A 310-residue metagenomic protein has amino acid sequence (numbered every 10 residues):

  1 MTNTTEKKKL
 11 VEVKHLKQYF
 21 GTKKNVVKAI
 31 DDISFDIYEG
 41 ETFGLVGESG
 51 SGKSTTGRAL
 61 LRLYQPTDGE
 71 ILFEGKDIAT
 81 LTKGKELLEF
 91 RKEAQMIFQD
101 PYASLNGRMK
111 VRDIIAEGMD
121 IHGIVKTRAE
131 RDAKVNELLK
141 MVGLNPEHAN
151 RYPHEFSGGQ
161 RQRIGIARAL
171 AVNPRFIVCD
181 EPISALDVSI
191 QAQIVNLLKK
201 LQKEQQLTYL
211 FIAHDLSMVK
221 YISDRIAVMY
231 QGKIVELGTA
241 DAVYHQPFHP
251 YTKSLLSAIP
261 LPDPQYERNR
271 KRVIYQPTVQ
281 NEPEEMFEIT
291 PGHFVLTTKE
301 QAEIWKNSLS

Functional and structural regions predicted by a protein language model:
N3-K9, L87, A240-S310: Charged, flexible cofactor/metal-binding loops and thiol motifs
K23-K24, I78-Q95, I121, R128 (+1 more regions): ABC ATPase NBD coupling module
G69-T80: Conserved ABC transporter NBD signature motif
D77, G123, A129-E147: Conserved ABC ATPase "signature" region
Y152-F156, Q160: Conserved ABC ATPase signature
A171-R175: A short, proline-enriched helix->beta-strand linker immediately N-terminal to the Walker B motif in ABC-type P-loop
